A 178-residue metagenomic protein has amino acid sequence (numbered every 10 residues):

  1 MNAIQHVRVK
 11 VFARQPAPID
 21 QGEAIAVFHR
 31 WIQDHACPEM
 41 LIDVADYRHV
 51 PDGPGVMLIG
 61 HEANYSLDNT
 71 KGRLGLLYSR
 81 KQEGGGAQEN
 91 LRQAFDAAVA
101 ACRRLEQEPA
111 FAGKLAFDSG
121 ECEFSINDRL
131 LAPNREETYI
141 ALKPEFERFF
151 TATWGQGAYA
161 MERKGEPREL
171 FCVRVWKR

Functional and structural regions predicted by a protein language model:
M1-Y47, L130-R178: C-terminal interaction module
N2-V11, T70-G84, A116-D128, P167-C172: Glycine-rich, often proline-containing surface loops adjacent to acidic residues and nearby aromatics that form
D20-Q21, G86-Q88, Q107-K114: Short, solvent-exposed secondary-structure capping/transition elements
P51-K81: A glycine-rich, hydrophobic loop/mini-helix early in the fold
P54-G55, E62-N64, A110-G113, A158-E162: Catalytic micro-motifs at enzyme active sites that drive phosphoryl/nucleotidyl and oxygen chemistry
G75-L105: Ordered, amphipathic secondary-structure segments that act as subunit-interaction surfaces in large macromolecular
A87, L91, L115-F117, L131-Y139: Short capping loops/turns at secondary-structure boundaries
V99-G120: An N-terminal amphipathic alpha-helical segment
